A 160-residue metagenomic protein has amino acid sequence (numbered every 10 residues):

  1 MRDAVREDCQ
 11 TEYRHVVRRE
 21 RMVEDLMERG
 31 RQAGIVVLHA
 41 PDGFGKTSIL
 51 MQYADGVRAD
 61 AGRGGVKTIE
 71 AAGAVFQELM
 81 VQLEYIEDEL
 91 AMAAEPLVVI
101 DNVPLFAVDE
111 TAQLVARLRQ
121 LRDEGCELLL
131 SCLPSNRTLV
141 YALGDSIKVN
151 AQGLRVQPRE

Functional and structural regions predicted by a protein language model:
M1-M27: Conserved adenine-nucleotide phosphate-binding loops and their immediately adjacent elements
Q32-V36: Pre-Walker A (Motif I) flank of P-loop NTPase domains
H39-V66, P134-N136: P-loop NTPase Walker A phosphate-binding motif
G45, F76-Q77, A107-V108, N136-V140: Short, charged/polar "capping" segments at the starts of alpha-helices and the immediately preceding loops
S48, Q113-E160: Alpha-helical sensor/transducer elements of the RecA-like P-loop NTPase core
A61, D88-A93, R119-G125: Conserved catalytic network of the ASCE P-loop NTPase/AAA+ motor domain
T68-E89: Short glycine-rich substrate-engagement loop in P-loop NTPases that contacts/grips substrate
E89-L114: Conserved P-loop NTPase "ATPase switch" module shared by AAA+ and STAND
